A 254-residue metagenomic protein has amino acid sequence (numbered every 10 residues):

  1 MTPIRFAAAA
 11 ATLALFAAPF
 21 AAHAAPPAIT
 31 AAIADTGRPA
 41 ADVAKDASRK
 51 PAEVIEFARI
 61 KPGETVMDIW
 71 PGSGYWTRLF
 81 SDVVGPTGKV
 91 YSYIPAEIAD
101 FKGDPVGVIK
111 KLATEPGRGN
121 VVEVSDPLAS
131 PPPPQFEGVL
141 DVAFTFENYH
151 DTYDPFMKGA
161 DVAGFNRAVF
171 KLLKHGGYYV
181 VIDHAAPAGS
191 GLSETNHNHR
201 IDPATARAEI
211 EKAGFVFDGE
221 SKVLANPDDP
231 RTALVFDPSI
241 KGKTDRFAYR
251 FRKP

Functional and structural regions predicted by a protein language model:
A28-F57, K61, Y75: Class I SAM-dependent methyltransferase Rossmann-like catalytic core, especially the SAM/SAH-binding loop
K61-G72: Conserved class I S-adenosyl-L-methionine
P62-G63, P86-G88, L173-Y179: Short glycine-dipeptide loop
E64, P132-E147: A short acidic, Gly/Pro-enriched loop at the edge of an enzyme's catalytic core that lines a small-molecule cofactor
S81-D82, G159-H175: A short glycine-rich, Lys/Arg-flanked "PGG" loop and its adjoining helix->strand segment in the class I
K102-Q135: S-adenosyl-L-methionine
N166, G176-A185: Conserved beta-strand signature within the Rossmann-like core of class I S-adenosyl-L-methionine
D228-P254: Core SAM-dependent methyltransferase catalytic element
